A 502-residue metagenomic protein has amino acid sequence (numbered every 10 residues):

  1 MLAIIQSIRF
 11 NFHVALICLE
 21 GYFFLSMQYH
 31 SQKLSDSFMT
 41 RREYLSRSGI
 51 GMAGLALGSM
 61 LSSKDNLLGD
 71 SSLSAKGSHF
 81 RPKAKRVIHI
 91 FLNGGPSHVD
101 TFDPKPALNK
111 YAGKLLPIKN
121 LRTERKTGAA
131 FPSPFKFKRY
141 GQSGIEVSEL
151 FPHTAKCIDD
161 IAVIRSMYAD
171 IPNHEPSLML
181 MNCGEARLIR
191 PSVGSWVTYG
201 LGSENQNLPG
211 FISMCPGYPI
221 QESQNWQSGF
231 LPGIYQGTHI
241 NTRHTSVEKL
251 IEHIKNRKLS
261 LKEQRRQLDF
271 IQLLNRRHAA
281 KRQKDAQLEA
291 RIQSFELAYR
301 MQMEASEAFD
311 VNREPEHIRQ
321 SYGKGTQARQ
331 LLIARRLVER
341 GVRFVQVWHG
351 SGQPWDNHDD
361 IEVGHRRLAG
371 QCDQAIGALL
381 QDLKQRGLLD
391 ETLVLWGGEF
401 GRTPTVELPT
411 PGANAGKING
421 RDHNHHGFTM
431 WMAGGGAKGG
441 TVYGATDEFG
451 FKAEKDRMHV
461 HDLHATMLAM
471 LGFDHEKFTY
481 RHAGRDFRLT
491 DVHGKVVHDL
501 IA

Functional and structural regions predicted by a protein language model:
L2-Q6, F10-E43: N-terminal secretory signal peptides
M27-A502: Ligand-binding pockets and gating/stacking loops
